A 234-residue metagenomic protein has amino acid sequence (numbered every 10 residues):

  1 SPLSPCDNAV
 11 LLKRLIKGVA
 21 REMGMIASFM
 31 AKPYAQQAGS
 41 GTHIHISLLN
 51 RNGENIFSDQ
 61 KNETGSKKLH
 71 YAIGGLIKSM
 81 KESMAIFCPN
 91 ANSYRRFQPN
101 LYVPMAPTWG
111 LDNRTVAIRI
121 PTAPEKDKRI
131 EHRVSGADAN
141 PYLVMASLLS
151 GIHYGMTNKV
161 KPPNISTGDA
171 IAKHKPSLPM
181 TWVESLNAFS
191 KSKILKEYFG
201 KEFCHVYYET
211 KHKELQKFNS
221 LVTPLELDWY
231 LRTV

Functional and structural regions predicted by a protein language model:
S1-P2, I194: A broad detector of the eukaryotic-type serine/threonine protein kinase catalytic domain
L3-P162, S166, A170-K175: Active-site capping/gating regions of soluble enzymes
S166-V234: Acidic, glycine-enriched catalytic cores built around paired aspartates
